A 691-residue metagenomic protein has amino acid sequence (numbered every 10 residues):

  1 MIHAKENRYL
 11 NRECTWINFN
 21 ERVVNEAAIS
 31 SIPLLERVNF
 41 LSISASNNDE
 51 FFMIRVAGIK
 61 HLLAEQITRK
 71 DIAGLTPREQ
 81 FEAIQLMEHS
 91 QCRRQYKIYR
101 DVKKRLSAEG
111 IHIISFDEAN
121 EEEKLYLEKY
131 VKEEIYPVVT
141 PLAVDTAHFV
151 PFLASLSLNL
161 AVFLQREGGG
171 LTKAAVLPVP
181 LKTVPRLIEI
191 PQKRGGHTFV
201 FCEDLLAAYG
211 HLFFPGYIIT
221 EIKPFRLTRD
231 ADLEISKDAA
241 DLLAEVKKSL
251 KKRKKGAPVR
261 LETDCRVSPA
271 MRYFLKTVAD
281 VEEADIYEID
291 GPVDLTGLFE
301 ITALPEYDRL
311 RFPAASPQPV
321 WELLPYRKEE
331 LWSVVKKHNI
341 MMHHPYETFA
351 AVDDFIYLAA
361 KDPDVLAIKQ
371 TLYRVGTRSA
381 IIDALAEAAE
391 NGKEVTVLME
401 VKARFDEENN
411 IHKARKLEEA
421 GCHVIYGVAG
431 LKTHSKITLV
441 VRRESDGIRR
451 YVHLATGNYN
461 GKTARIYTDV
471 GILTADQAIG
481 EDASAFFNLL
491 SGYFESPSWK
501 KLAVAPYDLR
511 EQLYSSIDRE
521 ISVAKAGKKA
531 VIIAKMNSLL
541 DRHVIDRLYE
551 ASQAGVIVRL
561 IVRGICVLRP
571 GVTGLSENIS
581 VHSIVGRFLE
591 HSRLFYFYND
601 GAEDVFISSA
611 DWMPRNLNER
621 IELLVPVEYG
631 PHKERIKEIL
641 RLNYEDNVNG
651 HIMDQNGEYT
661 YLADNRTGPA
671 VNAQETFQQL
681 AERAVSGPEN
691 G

Functional and structural regions predicted by a protein language model:
M1-I532, E550, A554, C566-G691: N-terminal localization/anchoring segments of enzymes in phospholipid and broader phosphate metabolism
N537: Cofactor-pocket helix-loop regions in the catalytic cores of large enzyme subunits
I557-I561: Hydrophobic alpha/beta core scaffold segments
